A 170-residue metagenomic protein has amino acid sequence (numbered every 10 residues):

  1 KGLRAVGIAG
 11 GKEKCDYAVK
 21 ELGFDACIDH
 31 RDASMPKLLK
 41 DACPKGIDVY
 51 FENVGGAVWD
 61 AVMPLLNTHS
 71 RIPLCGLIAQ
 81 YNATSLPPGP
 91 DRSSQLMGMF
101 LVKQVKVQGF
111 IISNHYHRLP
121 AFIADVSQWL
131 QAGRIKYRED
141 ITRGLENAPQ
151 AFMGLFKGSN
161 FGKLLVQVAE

Functional and structural regions predicted by a protein language model:
K1-E170: Terminal helix/beta-alpha structural elements that buttress the NAD(P)+-binding lobe
